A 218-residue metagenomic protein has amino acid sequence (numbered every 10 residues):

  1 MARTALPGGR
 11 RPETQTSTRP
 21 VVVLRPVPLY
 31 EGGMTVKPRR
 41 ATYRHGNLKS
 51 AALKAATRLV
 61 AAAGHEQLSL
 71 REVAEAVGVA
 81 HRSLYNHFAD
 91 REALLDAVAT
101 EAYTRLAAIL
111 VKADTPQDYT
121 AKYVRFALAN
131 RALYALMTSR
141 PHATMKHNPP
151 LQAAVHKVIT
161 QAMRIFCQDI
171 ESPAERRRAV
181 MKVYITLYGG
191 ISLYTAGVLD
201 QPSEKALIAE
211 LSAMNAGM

Functional and structural regions predicted by a protein language model:
A2-A5, G9, T14-V36, T160-Q168 (+1 more regions): C-terminal peripheral helix-coil segments that are non-catalytic and often amphipathic
R3-L6, E13-A63, R71-E72, A93-D96: Basic, helix-initiating cap at the start of DNA-binding domains
G46-K54, A61, E66-Q67, G78 (+2 more regions): An amphipathic alpha-helix adjacent to DNA-recognition modules
R82: Key DNA-contact positions within bacterial/archaeal DNA-binding proteins
A97, A108-L133, P173, V183: Hydrophobic alpha-helical connector segments
A121, C167-Q168, P173-I208: Charged, low-complexity C-terminal accessory regions
L128-P149, S192-D200: Amphipathic alpha-helical segments used for helix-helix packing
T144-K182, I208-A216: Amphipathic alpha-helical packing segments from all-alpha helical-bundle domains
